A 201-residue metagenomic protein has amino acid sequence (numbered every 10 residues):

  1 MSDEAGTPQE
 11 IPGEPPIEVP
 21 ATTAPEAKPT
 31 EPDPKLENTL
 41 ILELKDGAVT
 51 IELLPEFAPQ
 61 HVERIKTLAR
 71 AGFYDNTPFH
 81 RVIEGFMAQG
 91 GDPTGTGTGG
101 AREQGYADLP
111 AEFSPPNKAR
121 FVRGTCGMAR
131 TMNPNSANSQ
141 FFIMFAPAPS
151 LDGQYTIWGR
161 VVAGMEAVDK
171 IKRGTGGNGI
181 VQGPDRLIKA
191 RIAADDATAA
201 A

Functional and structural regions predicted by a protein language model:
M1-A201: Cyclophilin-like peptidyl-prolyl cis-trans isomerases
